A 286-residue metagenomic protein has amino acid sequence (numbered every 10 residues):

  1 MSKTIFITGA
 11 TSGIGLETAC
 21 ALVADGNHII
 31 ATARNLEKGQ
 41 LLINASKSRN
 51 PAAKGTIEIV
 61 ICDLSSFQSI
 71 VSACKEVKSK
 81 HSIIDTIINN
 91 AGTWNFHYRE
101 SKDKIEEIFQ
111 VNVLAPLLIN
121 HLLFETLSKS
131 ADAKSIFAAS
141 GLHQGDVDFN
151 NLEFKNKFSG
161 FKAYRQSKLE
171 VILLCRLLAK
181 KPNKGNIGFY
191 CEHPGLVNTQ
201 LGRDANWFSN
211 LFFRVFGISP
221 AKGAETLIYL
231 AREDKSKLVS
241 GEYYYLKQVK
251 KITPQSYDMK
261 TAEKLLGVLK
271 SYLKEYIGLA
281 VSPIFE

Functional and structural regions predicted by a protein language model:
T11-G13, N35: Conserved glycine-rich cofactor-binding loop
D25-L41: Conserved glycine-rich Rossmann-like NAD(P)H-binding loop of the short-chain dehydrogenase/reductase
L36, V60-K75: The beta1-alpha1 cofactor-binding region of Rossmann-like NAD(H)/NADP(H)-dependent oxidoreductases
K54-I57, E76-N89, N95-E100: A glycine-rich helix->loop->beta "capping" turn within Rossmann-like NAD(P)(H)-dependent oxidoreductase domains
Q68, S72-S79, F96-Y98, D103-Q110: Active-site Tyr-X3-Lys motif and surrounding loop/helix of classical short-chain dehydrogenase/reductase
G92-E100, E106, S128-N186, H193-A205 (+1 more regions): Catalytic loop of short-chain dehydrogenase/reductase
V113-L114: Ankyrin-repeat alpha-helix packing hotspot
C191, F213-I252, Y257-G267: C-terminal helical subdomain
